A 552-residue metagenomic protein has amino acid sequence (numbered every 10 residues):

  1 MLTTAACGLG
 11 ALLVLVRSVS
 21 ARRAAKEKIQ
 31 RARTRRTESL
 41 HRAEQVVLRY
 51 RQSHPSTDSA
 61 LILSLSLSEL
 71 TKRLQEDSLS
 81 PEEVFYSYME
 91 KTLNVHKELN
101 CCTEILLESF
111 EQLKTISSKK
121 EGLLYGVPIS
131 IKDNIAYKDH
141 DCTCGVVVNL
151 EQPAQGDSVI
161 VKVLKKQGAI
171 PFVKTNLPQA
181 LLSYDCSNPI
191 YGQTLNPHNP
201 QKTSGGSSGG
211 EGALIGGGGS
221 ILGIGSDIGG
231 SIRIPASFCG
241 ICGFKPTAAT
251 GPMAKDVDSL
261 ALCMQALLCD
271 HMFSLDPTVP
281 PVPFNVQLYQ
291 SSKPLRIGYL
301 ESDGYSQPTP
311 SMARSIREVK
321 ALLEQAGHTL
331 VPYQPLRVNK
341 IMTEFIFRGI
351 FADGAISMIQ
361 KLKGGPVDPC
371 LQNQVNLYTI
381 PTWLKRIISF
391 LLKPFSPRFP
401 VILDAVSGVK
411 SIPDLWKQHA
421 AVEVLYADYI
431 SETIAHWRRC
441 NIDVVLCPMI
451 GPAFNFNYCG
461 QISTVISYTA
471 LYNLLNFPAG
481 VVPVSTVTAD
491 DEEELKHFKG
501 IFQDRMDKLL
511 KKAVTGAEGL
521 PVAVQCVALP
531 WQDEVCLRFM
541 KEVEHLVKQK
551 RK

Functional and structural regions predicted by a protein language model:
M1-E121, A266-L474, V484-E518, W531-V535 (+1 more regions): Amidase signature
E69-E76, S130, V148-Q152, A249-K255 (+1 more regions): Short, well-ordered beta-strand elements within core beta-sheets of diverse protein domains
Y88, G126, K132, L164 (+4 more regions): Conserved hydrophobic/aromatic pocket- or pore-lining residues that grip, position, or stack substrates in active sites
K119-K138, P171-K174, Y191, L446-C447: ATP-grasp fold ATP-binding core
L123-V163: Enzymes and membrane/adaptor proteins characterized by extended Gly/Ser/Thr/Asp/Glu-rich, aromatic-dotted
D139, Q179-A180, S306, F454: Short glycine-rich, flexible loops that bind phosphorylated cofactors or substrates
G145-Q155, G243-F244, G298, P310: Peri-catalytic substrate-binding/gating loops that frame the active-site cleft of hydrolases
D157-L267, L475-P483, A523: Short glycine/serine-rich loop segments
